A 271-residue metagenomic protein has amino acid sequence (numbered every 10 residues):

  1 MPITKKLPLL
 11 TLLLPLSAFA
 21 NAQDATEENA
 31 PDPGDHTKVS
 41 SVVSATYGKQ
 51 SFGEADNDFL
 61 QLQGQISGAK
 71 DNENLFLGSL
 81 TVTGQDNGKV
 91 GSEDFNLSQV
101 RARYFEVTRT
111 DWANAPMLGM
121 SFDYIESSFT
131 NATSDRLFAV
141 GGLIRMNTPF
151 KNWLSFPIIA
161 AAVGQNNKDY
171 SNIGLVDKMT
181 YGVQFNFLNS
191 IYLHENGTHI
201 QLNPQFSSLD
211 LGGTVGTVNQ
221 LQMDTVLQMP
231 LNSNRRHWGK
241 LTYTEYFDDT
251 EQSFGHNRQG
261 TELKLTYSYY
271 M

Functional and structural regions predicted by a protein language model:
P15-A20: N-terminal signal peptide c-region/cleavage motif recognized by signal peptidases
N21-V90, S268: Short glycine/proline- and aromatic-enriched beta-strand/turn motifs that initiate or cap beta-hairpins
D35-V43, L60, N72-F76, S98 (+7 more regions): Outer-envelope beta-barrel architecture signal
V39, D56-L62, I66, D94-V100 (+4 more regions): Residues that define the transmembrane beta-barrel architecture of outer-membrane proteins
A45-Y47, G64-G68, A102-E106, V140-T148 (+5 more regions): Residues on the lipid-exposed face of transmembrane beta-strands in outer-membrane beta-barrel proteins
Y47-S51, L80-D86, E106, F122-S128 (+6 more regions): Transmembrane beta-strands of outer-membrane beta-barrel pores
F76-F187: Outer-membrane pore/translocation modules
L211, T217-M271: Predominantly the C-terminal beta-signal and adjacent terminal strand-loop region of outer-membrane beta-barrel
